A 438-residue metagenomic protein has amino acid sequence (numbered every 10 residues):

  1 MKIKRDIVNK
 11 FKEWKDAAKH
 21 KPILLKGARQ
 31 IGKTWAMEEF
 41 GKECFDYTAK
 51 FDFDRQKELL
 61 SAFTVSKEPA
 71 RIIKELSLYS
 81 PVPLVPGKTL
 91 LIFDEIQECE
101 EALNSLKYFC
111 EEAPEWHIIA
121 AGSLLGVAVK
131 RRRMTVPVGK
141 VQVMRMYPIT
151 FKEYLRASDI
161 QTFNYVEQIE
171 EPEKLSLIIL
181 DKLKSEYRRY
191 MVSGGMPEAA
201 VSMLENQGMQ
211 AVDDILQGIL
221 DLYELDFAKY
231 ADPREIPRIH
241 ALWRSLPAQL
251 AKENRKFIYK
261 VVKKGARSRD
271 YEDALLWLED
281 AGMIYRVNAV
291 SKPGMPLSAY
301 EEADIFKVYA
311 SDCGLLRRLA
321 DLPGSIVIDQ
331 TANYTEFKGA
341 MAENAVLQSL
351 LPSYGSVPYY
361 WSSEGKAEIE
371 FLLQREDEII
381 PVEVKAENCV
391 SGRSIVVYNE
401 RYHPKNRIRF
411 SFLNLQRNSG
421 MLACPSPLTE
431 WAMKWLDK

Functional and structural regions predicted by a protein language model:
M1-D16: N-terminal pre-Walker A segment at the start of P-loop NTPase domains
K33: Conserved lysine of the Walker
A36, F40: Hydrophobic positions on the alpha1 helix immediately C-terminal to the Walker A/P-loop
R55-G87: Short glycine-rich substrate-engagement loop in P-loop NTPases that contacts/grips substrate
L84-A102: Conserved P-loop NTPase "ATPase switch" module shared by AAA+ and STAND
I92, H117-S123, R145: Structural recognition of the conserved hydrophobic beta-strand(s) that form the central parallel beta-sheet of P-loop
V129-A251: Interdomain motor-coupling "hinge/lid" segment immediately C-terminal to the ATP-binding subdomain of NTP-driven enzymes
A200-Q374: Accessory nucleic acid-recognition modules appended to NTPase machines
